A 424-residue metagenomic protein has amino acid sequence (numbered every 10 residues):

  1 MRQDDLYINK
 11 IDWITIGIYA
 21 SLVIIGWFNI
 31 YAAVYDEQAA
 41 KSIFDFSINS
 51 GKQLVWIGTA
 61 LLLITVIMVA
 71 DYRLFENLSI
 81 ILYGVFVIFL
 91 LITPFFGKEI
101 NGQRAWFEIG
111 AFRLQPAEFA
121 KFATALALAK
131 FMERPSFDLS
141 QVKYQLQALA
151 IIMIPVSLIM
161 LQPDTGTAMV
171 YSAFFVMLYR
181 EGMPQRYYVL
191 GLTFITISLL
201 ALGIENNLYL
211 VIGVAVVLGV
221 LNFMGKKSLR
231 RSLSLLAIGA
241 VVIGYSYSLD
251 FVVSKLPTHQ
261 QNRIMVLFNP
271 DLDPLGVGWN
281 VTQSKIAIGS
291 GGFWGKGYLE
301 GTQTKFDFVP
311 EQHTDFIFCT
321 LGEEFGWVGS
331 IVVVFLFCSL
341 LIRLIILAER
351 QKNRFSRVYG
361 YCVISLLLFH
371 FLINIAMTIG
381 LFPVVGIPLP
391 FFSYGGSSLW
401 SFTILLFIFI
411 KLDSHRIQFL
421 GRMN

Functional and structural regions predicted by a protein language model:
M1-R2, N374-N424: A juxtamembrane structural motif centered on a specific transmembrane helix
R2-Y19, S50: N-terminal membrane topogenic signal
Y7-N9, Y144-Q145, F306-V309, Q351-K352: Helix-boundary and loop/linker segments of multi-pass membrane transporters
I11-S21, I80-G84, I286-F293: Alpha-helical transmembrane segments of integral membrane proteins, especially early/N-terminal helices
I18-A32, K41-L275, E323-I379, I404 (+2 more regions): Hydrophobic alpha-helical transmembrane segments of multi-pass inner membrane proteins, especially in bacterial systems
M169, A173-V189, Q303-G326, L389 (+1 more regions): Interfacial segments of multi-pass membrane proteins
R263-T314, F325-G329: TM-adjacent membrane-interface loops and short helices in multi-pass inner/ER membrane proteins
